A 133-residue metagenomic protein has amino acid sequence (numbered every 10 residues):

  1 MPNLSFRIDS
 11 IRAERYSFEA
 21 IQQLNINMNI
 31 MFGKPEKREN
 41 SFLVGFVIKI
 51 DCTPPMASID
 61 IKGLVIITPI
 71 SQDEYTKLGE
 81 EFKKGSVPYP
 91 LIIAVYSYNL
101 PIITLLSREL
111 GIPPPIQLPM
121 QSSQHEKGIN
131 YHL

Functional and structural regions predicted by a protein language model:
M1-A94, T104, R108-L133: N-terminal intrinsically disordered, cationic/polar leader segments that include organellar targeting peptides
